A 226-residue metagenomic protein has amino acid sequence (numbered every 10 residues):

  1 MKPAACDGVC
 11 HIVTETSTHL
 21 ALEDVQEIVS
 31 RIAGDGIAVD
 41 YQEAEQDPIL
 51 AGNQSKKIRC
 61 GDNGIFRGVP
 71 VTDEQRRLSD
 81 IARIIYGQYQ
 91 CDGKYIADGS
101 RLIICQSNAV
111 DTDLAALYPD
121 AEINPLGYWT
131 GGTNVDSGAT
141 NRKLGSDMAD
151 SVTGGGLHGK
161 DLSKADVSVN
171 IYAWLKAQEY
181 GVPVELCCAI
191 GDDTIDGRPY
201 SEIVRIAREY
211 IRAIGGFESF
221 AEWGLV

Functional and structural regions predicted by a protein language model:
K2, K56-K57, K94, K143 (+3 more regions): Context-gated lysine
P3-N134, E222: Glycine-rich, mobile lid/loop segments that gate access to catalytic sites or pores
V13, Q42, N124, D147-S151 (+1 more regions): Generic beta-strand/beta-sheet core signal
T16-V25, V69-T72, L162-Y172, Y200-E209: Glycine-rich and small/hydrophobic secondary-structure elements
L20, W129-L144, C188-I206: Short glycine/threonine-rich loop-to-helix capping motif typified by GTGT followed within a few residues by an Asp-Pro
V29, N170-E179: Active-site helix/loop of acyl-thioester processing domains in fatty-acid/polyketide metabolism, spanning hotdog-fold
C105-W174: Glycine-rich anion/phosphate-binding loop at the beta-strand->alpha-helix junction
Y180-V226: Internal helix-turn-beta structural module
